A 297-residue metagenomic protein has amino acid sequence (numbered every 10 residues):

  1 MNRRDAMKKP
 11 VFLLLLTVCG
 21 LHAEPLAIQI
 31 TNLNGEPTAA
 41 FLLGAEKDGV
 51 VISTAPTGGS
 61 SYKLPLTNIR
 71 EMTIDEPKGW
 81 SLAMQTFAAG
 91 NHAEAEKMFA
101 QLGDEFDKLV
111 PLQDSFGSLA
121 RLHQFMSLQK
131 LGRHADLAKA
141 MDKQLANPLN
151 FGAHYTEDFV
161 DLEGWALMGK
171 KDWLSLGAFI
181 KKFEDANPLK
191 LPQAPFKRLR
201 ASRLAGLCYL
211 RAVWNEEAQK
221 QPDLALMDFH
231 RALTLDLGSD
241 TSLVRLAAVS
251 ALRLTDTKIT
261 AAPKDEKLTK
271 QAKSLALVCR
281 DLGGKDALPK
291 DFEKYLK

Functional and structural regions predicted by a protein language model:
M1-P10: Positively charged n-region of N-terminal signal peptides that target proteins for export
P10-C19: Sec-dependent N-terminal signal peptides
V18-L21, T257: Intrinsic disorder/low-complexity segments in short proteins, especially the signal peptide and propeptide regions
A23-A178, D185-S202, G206-Q219, D223 (+4 more regions): Compositionally biased alpha-helical segments
T257, P263-K297: Terminal, low-structured helical/coil segments at or just beyond the last alpha-helical repeat
